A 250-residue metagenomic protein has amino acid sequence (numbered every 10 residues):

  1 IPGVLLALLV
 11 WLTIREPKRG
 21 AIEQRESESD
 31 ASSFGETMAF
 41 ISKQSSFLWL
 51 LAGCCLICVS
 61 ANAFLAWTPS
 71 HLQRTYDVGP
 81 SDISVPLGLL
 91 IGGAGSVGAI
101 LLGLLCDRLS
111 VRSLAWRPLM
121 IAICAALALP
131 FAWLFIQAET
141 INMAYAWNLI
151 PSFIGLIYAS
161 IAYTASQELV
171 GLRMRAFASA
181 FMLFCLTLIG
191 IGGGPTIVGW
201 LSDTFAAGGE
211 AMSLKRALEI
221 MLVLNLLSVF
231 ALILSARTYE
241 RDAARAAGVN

Functional and structural regions predicted by a protein language model:
I1, G79, W116-L119, W200-N225: A membrane-interface helix-boundary motif in multi-pass transporters
I1-L12, L129, K215-L234: Symmetry-related core transmembrane helices of the 12-TM Major Facilitator Superfamily/SLC fold
K18-L51, T75-V78: Juxtamembrane intracellular "pre-TM" segments in multi-pass secondary transporters
A21-S33, V111, S235-N250: Intrinsic disorder in cytosolic terminal tails and internal cytosolic loops of multi-pass membrane transporters
Q44-L102, P151-Y163, G190-G199: Extracytoplasmic gate region of multi-pass secondary transporters
P80-S84, L172-M182: Loop-to-transmembrane helix entry/capping segments in MFS-fold secondary transporters and related SLC/MFSD carriers
G98-L114, S202-D203: Helix-to-loop junctions at the C-terminal end of transmembrane segments in multipass secondary transporters
L114-A162: C-terminal transmembrane helical hairpin of 12-TM major facilitator-type secondary transporters
